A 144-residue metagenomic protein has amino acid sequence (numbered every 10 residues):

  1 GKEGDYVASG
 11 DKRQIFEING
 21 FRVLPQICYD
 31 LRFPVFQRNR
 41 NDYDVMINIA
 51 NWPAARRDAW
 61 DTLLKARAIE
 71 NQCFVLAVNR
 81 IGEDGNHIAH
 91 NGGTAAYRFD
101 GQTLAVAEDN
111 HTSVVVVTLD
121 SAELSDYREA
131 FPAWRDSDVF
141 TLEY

Functional and structural regions predicted by a protein language model:
G1-N41, A55-T62, D126-A133, E143: Active-site catalytic loop in hydrolytic enzyme cores
R32-V114: CN hydrolase (nitrilase-like) catalytic-core segments centered on the catalytic cysteine and neighboring Lys/Glu
E108-H111, Y127-S137: Short glycine/proline-enriched turn or capping motifs at secondary-structure junctions
V117: Glycine-rich, small/acidic residue-mixed loop/short-helix segments
F140: Short, Gly/Pro- and small/polar-rich lid/capping loops
